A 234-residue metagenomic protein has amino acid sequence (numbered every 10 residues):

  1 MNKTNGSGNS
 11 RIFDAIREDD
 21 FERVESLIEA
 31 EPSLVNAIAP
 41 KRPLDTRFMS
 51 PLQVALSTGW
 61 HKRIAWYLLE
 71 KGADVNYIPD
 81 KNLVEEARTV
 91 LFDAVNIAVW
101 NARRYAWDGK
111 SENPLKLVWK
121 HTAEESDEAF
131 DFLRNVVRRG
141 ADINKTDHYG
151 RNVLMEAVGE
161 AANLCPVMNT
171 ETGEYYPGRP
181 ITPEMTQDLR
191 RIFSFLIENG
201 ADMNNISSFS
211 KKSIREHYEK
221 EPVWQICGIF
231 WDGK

Functional and structural regions predicted by a protein language model:
N5-D14, A37-L56, I78-H121, T146-I181 (+1 more regions): Ankyrin-repeat boundary/"N-cap" motif
D19, G59-W60, E128, A161 (+1 more regions): Ankyrin-repeat intra-repeat helix-capping/turn positions
I28-L34, W66-V75, R134-D142, F193-D202 (+1 more regions): Ankyrin repeat domain, specifically the short helix-to-loop turn at the C-terminus of the second helix of each repeat
L44, L83-V84, E125, A129 (+2 more regions): Helix-start/N-cap signature of alpha-helical segments
A129, N144-K145: Alpha-helical scaffolds that organize eukaryotic protein assemblies
F193-K234: Leucine-rich solenoid repeat scaffolds
